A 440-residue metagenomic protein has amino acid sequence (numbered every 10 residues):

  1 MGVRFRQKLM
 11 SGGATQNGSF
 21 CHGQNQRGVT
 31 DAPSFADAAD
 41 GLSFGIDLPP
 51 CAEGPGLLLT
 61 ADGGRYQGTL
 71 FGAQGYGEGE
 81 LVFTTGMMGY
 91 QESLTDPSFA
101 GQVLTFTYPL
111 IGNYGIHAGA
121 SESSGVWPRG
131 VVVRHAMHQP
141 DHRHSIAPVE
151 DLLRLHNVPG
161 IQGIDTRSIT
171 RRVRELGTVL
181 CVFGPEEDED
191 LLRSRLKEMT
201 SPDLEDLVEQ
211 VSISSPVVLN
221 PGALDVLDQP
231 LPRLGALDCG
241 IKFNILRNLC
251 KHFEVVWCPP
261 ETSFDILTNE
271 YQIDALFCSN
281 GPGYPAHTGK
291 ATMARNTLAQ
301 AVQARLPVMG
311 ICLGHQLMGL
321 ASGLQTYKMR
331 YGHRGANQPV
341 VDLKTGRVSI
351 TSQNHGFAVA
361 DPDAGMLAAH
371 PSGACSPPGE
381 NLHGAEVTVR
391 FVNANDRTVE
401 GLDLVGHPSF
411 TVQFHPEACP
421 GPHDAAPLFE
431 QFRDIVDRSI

Functional and structural regions predicted by a protein language model:
G2-G13, N17-G18, H22, R27-D265 (+3 more regions): RNA-binding accessory domains that recognize and position tRNA/RNA substrates
L70-G72, P109, N354, L404 (+1 more regions): Residue-level structural signal for beta-strand termini and adjacent loop
P159, R233, P307-M309, Q325 (+1 more regions): Proline-centered loop/turn at the N-terminus of a beta-strand
R233-D238, T351-S352, F410-F414: Active-site-proximal beta-strand elements of phosphoester/diester hydrolases
E270-P362, G421-Q431, I435: Cysteine-nucleophile active-site neighborhood
R347-G406, I440: Catalytic beta-strand/loop cores that center a nucleophilic Ser/Cys/Thr and support acyl-enzyme chemistry
G401-S439: A glycine-centered loop/beta-turn motif at secondary-structure junctions
